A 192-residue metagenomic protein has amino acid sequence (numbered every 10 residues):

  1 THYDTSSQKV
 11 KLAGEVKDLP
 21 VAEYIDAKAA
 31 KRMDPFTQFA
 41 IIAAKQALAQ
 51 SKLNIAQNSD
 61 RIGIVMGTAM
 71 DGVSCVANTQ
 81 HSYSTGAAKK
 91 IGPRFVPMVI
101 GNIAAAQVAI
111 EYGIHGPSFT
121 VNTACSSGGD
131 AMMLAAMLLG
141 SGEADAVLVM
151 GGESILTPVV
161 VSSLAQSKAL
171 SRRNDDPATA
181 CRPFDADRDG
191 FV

Functional and structural regions predicted by a protein language model:
T1-I62: Conserved active-site "lid/cap" helical segment
K17, V65, N122: Residues in well-ordered beta-strands of folded domains
A30, A49-N58, D71-V192: Acyl-thioester C-C bond-transforming condensing/cleaving domain
I62-T68: Acidic helix-start/capping segments at beta-turn-to-alpha-helix junctions
